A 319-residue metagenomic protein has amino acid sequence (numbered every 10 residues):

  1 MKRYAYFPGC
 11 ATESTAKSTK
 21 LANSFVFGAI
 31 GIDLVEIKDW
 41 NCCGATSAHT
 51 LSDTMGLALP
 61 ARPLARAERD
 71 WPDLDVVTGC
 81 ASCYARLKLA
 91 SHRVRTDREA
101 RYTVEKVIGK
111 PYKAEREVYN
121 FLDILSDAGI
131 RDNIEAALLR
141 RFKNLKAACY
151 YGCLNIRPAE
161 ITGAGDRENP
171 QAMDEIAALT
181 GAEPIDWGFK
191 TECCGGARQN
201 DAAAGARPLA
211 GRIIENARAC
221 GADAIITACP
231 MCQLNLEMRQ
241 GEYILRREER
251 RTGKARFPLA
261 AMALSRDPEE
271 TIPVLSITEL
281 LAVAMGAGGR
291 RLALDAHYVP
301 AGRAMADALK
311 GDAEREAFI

Functional and structural regions predicted by a protein language model:
M1-I319: Iron-sulfur cluster-binding electron-transfer modules in prokaryotic oxidoreductases
